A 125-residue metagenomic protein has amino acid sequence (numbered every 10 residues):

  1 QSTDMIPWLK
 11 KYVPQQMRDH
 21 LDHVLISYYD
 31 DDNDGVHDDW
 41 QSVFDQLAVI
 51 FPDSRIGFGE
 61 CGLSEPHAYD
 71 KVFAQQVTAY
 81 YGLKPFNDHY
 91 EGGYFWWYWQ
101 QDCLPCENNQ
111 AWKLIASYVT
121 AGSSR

Functional and structural regions predicted by a protein language model:
Q1: Substrate-binding cleft and catalytic face of glycoside hydrolase catalytic domains, especially the flexible beta-alpha
M5-D38, F44-D45, S54-L63, W97-W99: Aromatic- and acid-rich polysaccharide-binding/catalytic face of secreted or lumenal carbohydrate-active enzymes
P7-K11, S42-V49, Q75, A79-L83: Alpha-helical scaffolding segments of alpha/beta enzyme cores, especially the outer helices of TIM-barrel or partial
Q15-R18, I50, N87-D88: Alpha-helix termination/capping residues and helix-transition junctions
S54-R125: Substrate-binding cleft of secreted/luminal carbohydrate-active enzymes
